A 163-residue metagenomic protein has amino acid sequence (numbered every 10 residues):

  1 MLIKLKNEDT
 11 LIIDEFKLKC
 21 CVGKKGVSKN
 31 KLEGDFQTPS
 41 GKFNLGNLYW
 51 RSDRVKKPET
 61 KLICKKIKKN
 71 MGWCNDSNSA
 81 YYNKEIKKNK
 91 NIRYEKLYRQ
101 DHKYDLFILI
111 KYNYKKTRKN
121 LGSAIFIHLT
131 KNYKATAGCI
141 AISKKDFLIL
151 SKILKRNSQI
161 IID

Functional and structural regions predicted by a protein language model:
M1-A137, K144-D163: Cell wall/extracellular polymer interaction/catalysis modules
